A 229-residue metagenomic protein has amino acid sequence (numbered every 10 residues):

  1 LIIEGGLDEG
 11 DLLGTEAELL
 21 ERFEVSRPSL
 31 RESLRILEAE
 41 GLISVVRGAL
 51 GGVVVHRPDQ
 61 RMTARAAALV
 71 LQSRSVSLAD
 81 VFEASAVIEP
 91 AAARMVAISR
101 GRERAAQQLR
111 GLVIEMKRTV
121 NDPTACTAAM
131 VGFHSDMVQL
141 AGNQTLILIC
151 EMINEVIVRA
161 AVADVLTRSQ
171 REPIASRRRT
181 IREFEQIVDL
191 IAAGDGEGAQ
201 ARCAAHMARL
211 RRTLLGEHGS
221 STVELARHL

Functional and structural regions predicted by a protein language model:
L1-V87, A91-R94, I98, T222-E224 (+1 more regions): Short linear motifs at protein or domain termini
E4, E9, E16-E24, E32 (+14 more regions): Glutamate identity and glutamate-enriched acidic tracts
G6-E18, A64, V70-S77, E83 (+6 more regions): Hydrophobic/basic alpha-helical segments enriched in Actinobacteria
T15, L19, I36, R47 (+12 more regions): Flexible domain-boundary/linker segments
E38, V76, G132-F133, R182: Short, conserved clusters of charged catalytic residues that mark active-site and nucleotide-handling motifs
V81, S85-V165, F184-Q186, G198-L210: Conserved amphipathic alpha-helical segments that form helical-bundle/coiled-coil interaction surfaces
V156-L229: C-terminal all-alpha effector/ligand-binding and dimerization domain of prokaryotic HTH-type transcriptional repressors
